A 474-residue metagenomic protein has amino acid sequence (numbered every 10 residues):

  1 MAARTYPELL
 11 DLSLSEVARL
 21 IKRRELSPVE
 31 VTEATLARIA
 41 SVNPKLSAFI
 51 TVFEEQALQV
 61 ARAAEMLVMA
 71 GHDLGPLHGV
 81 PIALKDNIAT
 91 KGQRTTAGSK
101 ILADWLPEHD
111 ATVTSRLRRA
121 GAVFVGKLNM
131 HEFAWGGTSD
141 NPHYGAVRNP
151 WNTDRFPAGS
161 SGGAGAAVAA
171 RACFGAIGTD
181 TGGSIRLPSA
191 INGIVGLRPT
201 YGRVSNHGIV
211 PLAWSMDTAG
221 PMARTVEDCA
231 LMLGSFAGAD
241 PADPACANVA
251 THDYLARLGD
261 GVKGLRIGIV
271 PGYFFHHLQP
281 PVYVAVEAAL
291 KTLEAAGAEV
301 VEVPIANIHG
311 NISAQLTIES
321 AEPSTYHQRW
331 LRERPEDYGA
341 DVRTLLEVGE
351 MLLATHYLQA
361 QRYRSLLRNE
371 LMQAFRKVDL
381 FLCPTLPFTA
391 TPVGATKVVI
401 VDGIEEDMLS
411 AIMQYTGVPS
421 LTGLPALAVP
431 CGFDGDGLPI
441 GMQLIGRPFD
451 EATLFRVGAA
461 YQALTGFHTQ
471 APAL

Functional and structural regions predicted by a protein language model:
M1-Q59, A295, Q470-L474: An N-terminal boundary/leader segment
T5, L77-A97, A256-P271, I318-M372 (+2 more regions): Short helix-loop capping/hinge segments that flank enzyme active sites or metal/cofactor-binding pockets
S15-R19, A70, N129, I308 (+3 more regions): Serine-dependent amide/ester hydrolase catalytic core
P28-E33, R62, D253, P280-P304 (+3 more regions): Acyltransferase
T35, A57, G79, K85 (+8 more regions): Conserved hydrophobic/aromatic pocket- or pore-lining residues that grip, position, or stack substrates in active sites
S41, R119, A169-H276, E287-A296 (+6 more regions): Structural helix-boundary/capping segments
S47-I50, D243-T251, G264-R266, V270-G272 (+2 more regions): Flexible, acidic loop-helix segments that line cofactor/substrate-binding pockets
L77-A219, G272, C383-I404: Short glycine/serine-rich loop/turn segments
